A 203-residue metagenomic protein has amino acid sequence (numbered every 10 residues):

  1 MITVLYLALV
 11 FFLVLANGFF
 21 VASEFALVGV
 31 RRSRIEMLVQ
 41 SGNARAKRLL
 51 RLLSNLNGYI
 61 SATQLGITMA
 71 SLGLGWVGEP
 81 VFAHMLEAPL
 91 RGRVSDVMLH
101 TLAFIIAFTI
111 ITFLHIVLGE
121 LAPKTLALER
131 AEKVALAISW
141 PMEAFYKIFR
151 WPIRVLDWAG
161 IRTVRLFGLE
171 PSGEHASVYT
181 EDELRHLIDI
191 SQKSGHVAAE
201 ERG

Functional and structural regions predicted by a protein language model:
M1-H196: Membrane-embedded alpha-helical segments of inner-membrane proteins
H196-G203: Non-catalytic, charge-rich alpha-helical accessory subdomains
